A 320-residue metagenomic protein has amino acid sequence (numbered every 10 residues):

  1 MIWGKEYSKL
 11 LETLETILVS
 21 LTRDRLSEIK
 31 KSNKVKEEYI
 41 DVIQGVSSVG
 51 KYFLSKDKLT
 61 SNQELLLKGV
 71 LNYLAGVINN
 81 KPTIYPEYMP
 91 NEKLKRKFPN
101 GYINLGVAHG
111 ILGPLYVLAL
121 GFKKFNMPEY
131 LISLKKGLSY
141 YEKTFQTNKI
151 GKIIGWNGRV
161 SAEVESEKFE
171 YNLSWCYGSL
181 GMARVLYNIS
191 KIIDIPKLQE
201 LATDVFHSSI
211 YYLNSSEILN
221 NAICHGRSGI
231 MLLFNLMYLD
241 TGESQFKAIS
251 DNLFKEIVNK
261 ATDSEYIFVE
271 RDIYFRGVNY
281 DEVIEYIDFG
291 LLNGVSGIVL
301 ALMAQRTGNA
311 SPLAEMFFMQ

Functional and structural regions predicted by a protein language model:
M1-A108, L112: Extended ligand-binding groove/face enriched in aromatic
L10-N33, L66-P90, S133-K152, K197-E217 (+2 more regions): Long, well-ordered core segments of solenoidal/helical folds
K31-I43, R96-L112, S161-L180, S209-R227 (+1 more regions): Solvent-exposed loop and edge beta-strand segments that line ligand/cofactor-binding and catalytic clefts
V49, P114, M182, I230-M231 (+1 more regions): Hydrophobic strand positions within the blades of repeat-based beta-sheet folds
S55-K58, L120, K124, S166 (+9 more regions): Terminal, non-catalytic domain-edge segments
E92-K95, Q146-F169, V185-Y187, I192 (+2 more regions): Extended glycan-interaction surfaces of carbohydrate-active proteins
H109-Y171: Acidic, glycine-rich loop-and-beta core segments that form the ion-binding/anion-interacting portion of active sites
I195-K247: C-terminal structural cap/anchor segments
